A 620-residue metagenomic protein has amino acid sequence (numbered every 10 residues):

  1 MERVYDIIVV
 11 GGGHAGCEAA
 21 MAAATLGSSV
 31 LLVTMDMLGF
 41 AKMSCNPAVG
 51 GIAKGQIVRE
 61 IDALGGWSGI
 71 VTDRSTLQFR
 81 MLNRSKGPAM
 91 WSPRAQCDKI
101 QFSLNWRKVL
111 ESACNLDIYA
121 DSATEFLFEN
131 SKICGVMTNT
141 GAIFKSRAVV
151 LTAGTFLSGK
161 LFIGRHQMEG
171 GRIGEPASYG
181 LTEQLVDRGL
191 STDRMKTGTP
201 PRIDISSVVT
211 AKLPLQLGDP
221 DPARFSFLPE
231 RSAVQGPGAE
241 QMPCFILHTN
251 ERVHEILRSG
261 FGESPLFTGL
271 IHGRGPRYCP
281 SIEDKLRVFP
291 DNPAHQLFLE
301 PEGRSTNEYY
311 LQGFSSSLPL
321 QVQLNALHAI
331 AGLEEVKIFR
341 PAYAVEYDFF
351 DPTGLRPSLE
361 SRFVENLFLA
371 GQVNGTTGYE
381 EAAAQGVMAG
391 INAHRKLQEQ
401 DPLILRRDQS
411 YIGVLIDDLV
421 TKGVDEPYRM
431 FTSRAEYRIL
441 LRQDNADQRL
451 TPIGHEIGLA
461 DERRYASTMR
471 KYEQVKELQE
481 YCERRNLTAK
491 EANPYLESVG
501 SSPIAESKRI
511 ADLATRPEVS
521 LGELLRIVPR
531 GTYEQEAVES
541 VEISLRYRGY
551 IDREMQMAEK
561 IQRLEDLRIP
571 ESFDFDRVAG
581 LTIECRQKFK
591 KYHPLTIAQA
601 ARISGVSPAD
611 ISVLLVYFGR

Functional and structural regions predicted by a protein language model:
E2-A15: Beta1/beta-strand and adjacent pyrophosphate-binding region of the FAD-binding site in flavoprotein oxidoreductases
V4, M21-E125, T140, A148 (+6 more regions): Conserved N-terminal/central alpha/beta ligand/cofactor-binding core
D36-M37, K54, E183-L324, I416 (+2 more regions): An anion/pyrophosphate-binding glycine-rich loop and adjacent beta-alpha core in soluble alpha-beta enzymes
L127-I143: Conserved beta-strand-loop-beta-strand element in the redox core of flavoprotein oxidoreductases
Y310-T376, I404-D417, E534-K588, H593: A glycine-rich dinucleotide-binding beta-alpha-beta segment and adjacent secondary-structure elements that constitute
Q372-E380, E436-R438: Glycine-rich phosphate/pyrophosphate-binding beta-alpha loops
A382-L403: Internal hydrophobic alpha-helix adjacent to the cofactor/substrate pocket in enzyme cavities
R434, L440, A446, T451-D610 (+1 more regions): Extended, charge-enriched "interface" segments that sit outside catalytic cores
